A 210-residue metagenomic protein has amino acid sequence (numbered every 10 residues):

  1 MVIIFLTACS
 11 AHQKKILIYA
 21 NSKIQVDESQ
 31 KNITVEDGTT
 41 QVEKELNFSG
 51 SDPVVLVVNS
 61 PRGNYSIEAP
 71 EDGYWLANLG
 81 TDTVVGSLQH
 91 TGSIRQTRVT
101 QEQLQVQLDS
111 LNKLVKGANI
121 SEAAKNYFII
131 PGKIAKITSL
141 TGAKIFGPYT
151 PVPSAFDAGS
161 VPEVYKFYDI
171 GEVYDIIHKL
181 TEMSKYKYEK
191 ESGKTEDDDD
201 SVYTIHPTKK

Functional and structural regions predicted by a protein language model:
F5-A8: C-terminal motif of bacterial Sec signal peptides marking the signal peptidase cleavage site
S10-H12: Bacterial signal peptide processing site
I16-Q25: Structural motif
K31-F48: Short, solvent-exposed S/T- and G/P-enriched segments that are highly enriched in secreted/extracellular and lumenal
G38-T39, N59-Y65: Solvent-exposed, non-transmembrane interaction/regulatory regions
K44-V57, E68-D72: Short Pro-Gly-centered beta-turn/loop motif in secreted/extracellular proteins
Y65-K116, E163-K210: Extracellular beta-sheet/turn segments enriched in Thr/Pro/Gly and aliphatic residues
A118-P162: Extended, compositionally biased alpha-helical segments that mediate assembly or anchoring
